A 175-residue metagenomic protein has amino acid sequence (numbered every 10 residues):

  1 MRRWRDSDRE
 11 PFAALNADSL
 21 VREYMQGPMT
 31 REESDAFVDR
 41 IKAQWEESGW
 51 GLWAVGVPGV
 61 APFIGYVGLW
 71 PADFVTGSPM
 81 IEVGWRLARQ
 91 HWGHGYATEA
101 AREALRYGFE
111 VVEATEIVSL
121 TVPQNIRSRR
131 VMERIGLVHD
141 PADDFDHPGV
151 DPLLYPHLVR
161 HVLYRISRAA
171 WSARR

Functional and structural regions predicted by a protein language model:
R2-E10, A14-R22, G56-R175: Acyl-donor (CoA/ACP) binding surface of acyl/acetyltransferases
L20-K42, W50-W53: Conserved GNAT-fold acetyl-CoA-binding loop/helix
Q44-E47, V75-G77: Short glycine/serine/proline-enriched coil/turn segments at secondary-structure junctions
